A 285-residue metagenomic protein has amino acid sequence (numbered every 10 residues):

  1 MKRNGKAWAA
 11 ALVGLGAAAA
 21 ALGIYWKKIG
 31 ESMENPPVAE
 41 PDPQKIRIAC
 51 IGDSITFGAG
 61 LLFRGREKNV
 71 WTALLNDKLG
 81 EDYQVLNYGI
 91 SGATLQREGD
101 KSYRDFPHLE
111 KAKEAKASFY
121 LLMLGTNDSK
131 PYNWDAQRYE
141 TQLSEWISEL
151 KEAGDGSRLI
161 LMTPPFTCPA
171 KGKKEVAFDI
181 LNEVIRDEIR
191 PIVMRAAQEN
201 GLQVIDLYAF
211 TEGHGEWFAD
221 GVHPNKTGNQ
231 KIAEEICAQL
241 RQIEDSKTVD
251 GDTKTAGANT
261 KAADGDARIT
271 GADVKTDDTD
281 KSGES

Functional and structural regions predicted by a protein language model:
M1-A7, G30-N35: Low-complexity, charged/polar intrinsically disordered regions associated with membrane proteins
N4-K6, F106-S246: Alpha-helical cap/lid subdomain in secreted, periplasmic, or secretory-pathway luminal O-acyl-processing enzymes
G5-W26: Hydrophobic alpha-helical topogenic segments used for membrane insertion/localization
W26-G89, E110-E114: Serine-esterase "nucleophile elbow" of acetyl-processing enzymes
G60-R66, R97-K101, Y132-A136, A219: Short, solvent-exposed loop/turn segments at secondary-structure boundaries
Y88-T94, P165, T211: Short, solvent-exposed turn/loop segments enriched in Gly/Ser/Thr/Pro and often Arg
A93-L109: Charged, often glycine-rich, active-site loop that binds/positions anionic groups
T248-T276: Long, intrinsically disordered low-complexity tandem-repeat segments
